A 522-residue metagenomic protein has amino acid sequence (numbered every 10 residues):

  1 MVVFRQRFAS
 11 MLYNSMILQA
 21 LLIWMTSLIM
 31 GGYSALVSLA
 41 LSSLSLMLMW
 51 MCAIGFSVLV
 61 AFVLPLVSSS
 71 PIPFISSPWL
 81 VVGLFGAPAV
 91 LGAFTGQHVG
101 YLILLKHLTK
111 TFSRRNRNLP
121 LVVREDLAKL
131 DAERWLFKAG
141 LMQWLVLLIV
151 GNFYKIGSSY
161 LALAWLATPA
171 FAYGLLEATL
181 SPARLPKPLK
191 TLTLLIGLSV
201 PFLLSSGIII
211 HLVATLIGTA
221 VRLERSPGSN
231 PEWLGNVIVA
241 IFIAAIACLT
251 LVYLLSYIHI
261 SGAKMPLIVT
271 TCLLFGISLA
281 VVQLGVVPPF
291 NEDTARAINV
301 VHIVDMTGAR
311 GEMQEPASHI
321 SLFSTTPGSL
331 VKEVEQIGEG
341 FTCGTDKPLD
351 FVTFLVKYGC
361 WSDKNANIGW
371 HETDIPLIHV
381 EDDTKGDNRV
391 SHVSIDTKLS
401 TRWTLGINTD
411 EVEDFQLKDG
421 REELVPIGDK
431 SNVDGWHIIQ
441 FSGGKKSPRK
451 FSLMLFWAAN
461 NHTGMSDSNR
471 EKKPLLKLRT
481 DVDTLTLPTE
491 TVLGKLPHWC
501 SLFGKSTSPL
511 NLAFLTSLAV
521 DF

Functional and structural regions predicted by a protein language model:
F4-D350, L355-G359: Alpha-helical transmembrane segments of integral membrane proteins
D305-F522: Extracytosolic and intramembrane catalytic regions of membrane-associated proteins in envelope/secretory systems
